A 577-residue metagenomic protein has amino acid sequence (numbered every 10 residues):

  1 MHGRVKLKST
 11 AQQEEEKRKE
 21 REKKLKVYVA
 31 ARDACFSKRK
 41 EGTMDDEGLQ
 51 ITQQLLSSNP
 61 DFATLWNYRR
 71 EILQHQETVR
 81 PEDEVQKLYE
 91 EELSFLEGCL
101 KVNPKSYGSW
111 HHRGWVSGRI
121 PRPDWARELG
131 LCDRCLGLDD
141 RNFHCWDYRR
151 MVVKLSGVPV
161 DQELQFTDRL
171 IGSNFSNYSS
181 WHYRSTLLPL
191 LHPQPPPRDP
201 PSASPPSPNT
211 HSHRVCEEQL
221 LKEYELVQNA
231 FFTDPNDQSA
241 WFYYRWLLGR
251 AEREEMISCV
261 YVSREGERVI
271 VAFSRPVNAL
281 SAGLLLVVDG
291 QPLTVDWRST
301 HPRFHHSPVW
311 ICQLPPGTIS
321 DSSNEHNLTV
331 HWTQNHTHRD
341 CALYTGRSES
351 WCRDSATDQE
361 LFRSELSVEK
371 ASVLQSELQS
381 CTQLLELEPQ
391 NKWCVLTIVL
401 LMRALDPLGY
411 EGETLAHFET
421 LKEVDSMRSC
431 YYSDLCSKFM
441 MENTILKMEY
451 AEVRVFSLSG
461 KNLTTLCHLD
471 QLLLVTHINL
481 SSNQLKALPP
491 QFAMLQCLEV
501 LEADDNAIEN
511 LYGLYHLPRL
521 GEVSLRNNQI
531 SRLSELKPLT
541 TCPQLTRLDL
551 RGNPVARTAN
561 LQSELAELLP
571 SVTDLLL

Functional and structural regions predicted by a protein language model:
M1-T64, E71-Q74, T78-R80, V85-Y89: Extreme N-terminal leader/anchor segments
L65, R268-N278: A short glycine/threonine-centered beta-strand motif
L93-F231: Eukaryote-skewed repeat-based solenoidal scaffolds used as protein-protein interaction platforms, primarily
Y450, L469-V475, A493-L498, L514-L520 (+2 more regions): Leucine-rich repeat
A451-F456, V475-L480, L498-A503, L520-L525 (+2 more regions): Conserved hydrophobic beta-strand positions in leucine-rich repeat
K461, N483, N506, N528 (+1 more regions): Conserved "Asn-ladder"/turn position within leucine-rich repeats
L466-L469, L488, L495, L511-L514 (+2 more regions): Canonical leucine-rich repeat
G521-L577: Leucine-rich repeat domain C-terminal region
